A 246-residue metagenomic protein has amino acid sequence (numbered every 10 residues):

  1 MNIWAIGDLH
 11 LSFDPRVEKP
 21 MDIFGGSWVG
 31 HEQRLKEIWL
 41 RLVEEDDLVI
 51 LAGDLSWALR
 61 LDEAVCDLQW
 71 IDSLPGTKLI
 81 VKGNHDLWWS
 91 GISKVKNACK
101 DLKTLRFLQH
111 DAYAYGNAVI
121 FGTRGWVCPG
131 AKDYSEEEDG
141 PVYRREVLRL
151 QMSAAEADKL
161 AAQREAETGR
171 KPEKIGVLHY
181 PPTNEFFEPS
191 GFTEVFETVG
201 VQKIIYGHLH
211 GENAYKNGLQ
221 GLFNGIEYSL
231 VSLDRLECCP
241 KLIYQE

Functional and structural regions predicted by a protein language model:
M1-W4: Extreme N-terminal starter segment of soluble prokaryotic enzymes
I6-S12, V177-T183, Q202-A214: Histidine-centered catalytic micro-motifs
L9, L55, H85, R124 (+1 more regions): Gly/Ser/Thr-rich beta-alpha loop segments that engage phosphate groups in nucleotides
L9-D14, I38, W89-F187, Q245: Conserved catalytic scaffold of divalent metal-dependent phosphoesterases
S12-V17, E237-C238: Short N-terminal binding/cap micro-motifs at the start of the first secondary-structure element
V17-Y115, E188-V201, Y206, N224 (+1 more regions): Core catalytic region of metal-dependent phosphoesterases/phosphodiesterases, especially metallo-beta-lactamase-like
W89, Y115-A118, I205, Y215 (+1 more regions): Short, charged, surface-exposed secondary-structure boundary motifs
T104-L108, L209-E246: Binuclear metal-ion centers of metallo-dependent hydrolases, dominated by the metallo-beta-lactamase
